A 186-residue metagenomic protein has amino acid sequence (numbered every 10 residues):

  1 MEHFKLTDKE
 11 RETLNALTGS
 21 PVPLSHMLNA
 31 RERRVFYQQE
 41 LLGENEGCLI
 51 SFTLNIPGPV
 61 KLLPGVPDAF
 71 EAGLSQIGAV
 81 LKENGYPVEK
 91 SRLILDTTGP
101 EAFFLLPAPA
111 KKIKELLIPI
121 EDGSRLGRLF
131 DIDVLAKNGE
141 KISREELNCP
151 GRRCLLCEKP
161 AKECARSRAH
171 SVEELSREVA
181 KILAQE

Functional and structural regions predicted by a protein language model:
E2-N84, L95-D96, K112-E186: Long, contiguous binding/interaction regions
P87: Noncatalytic, basic helical substrate-engagement surface that gates or grips nucleic-acid strands
K90-T98: Short, charge-patterned binding micro-sites
G99-A108: Short cationic amphipathic helices and targeting signals
